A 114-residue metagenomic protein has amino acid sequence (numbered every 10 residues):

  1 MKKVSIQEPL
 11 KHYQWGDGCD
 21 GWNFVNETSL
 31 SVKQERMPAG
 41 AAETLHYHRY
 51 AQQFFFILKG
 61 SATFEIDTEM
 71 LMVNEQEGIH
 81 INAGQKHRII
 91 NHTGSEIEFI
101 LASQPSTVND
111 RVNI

Functional and structural regions predicted by a protein language model:
M1-L30, T44, R111-I114: A short, N-terminal "cap"/entry segment at the start of jelly-roll beta-barrel domains of the cupin/DSBH fold
T28-L30, S61, E69-L71: Well-ordered beta-strand scaffold positions
T28-S29, Y50, G94-S95: Short strand-connecting beta-turns/loops that link adjacent beta-strands
K33-H48: Conserved short histidine dyad/triad with adjacent acidic residue
A42-T44, T63, I79, A83-I89: Histidine-centered metal-chelating micro-motifs
Y50-Q52, F56-A62: Glycine- and acidic-residue-biased ligand/ion/polar-headgroup-sensing regions
E69-A83: Short acidic-glycine-tyrosine-enriched beta hairpin
A83-N109: Ligand-binding loop in jelly-roll beta-barrel domains
